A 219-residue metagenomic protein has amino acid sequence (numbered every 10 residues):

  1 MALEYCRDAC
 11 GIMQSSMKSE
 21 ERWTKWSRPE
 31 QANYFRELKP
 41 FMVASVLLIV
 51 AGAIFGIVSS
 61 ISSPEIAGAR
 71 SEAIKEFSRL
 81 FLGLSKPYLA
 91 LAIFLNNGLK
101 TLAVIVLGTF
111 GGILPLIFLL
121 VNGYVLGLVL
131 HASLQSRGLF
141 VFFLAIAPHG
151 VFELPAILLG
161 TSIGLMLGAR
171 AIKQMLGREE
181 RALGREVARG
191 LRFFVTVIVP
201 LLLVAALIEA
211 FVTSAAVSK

Functional and structural regions predicted by a protein language model:
W23-K39, L99, A103, E179-E186: Cytosolic juxtamembrane amphipathic/interface segments immediately preceding and feeding into a transmembrane helix
F35-A67: N-terminal signal-anchor transmembrane alpha helix
I57-I61, G108-H131: Transmembrane alpha-helix/helix-exit interface in multi-pass inner-membrane proteins
I57-S78, L120-V121: Interfacial/capping segments of alpha-helical transmembrane domains
R79-L107: Interfacial helix-start motif at the membrane-water boundary
Y124-L154, F193-I208: Hydrophobic alpha-helical transmembrane segments of integral membrane proteins
A147-A169: A structural-propensity feature for long, helix-poor, extended segments
I163-K219: Terminal transmembrane helical module of multi-pass membrane proteins
